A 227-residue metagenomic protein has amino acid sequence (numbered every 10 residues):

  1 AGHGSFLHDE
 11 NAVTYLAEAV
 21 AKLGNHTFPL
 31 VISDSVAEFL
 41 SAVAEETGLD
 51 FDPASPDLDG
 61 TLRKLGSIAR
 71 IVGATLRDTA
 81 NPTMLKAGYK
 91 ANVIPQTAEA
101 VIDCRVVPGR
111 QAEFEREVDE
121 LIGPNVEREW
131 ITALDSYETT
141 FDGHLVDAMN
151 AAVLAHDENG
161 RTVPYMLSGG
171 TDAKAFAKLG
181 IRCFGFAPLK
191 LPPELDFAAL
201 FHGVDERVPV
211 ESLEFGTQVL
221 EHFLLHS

Functional and structural regions predicted by a protein language model:
A1-F215, E221, L225: Metal-dependent amide/peptide-bond hydrolase catalytic core, centered on the "pita-bread" metallohydrolase fold
